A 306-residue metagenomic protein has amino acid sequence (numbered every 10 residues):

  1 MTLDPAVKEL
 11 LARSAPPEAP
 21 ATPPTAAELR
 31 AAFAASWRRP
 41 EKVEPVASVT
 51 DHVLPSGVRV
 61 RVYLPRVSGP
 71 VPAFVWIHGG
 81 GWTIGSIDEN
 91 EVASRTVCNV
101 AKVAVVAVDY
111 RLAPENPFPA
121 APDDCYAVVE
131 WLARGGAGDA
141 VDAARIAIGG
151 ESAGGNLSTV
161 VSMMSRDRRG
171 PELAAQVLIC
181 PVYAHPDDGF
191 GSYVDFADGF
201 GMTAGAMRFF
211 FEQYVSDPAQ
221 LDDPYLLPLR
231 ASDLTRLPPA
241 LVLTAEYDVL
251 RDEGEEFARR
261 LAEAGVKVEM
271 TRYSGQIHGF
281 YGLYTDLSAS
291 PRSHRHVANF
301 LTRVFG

Functional and structural regions predicted by a protein language model:
M1-V62, G306: A glycine/proline-hinged amphipathic helix-loop "lid/cap" segment that gates access to hydrophobic ligand pockets
P70-G80: Short beta-strand element of the alpha/beta-hydrolase
D88-A107: Short amphipathic alpha-helix adjacent to the substrate-entry channel of hydrolases
N116-G138, V297: Alpha/beta-hydrolase active-site loop
A133-I148, R168: Gly/Ser-rich "nucleophile elbow"/oxyanion-hole loop immediately N-terminal to the catalytic nucleophile in hydrolases
M163-A219: Hydrolase active-site cap/lid region
V242-T244: Short beta-strand/loop motif that positions the catalytic acidic residue of the alpha/beta-hydrolase fold
L287-G306: Catalytic active-site module of serine/aspartate enzymes centered on a nucleophile-bearing elbow/loop
